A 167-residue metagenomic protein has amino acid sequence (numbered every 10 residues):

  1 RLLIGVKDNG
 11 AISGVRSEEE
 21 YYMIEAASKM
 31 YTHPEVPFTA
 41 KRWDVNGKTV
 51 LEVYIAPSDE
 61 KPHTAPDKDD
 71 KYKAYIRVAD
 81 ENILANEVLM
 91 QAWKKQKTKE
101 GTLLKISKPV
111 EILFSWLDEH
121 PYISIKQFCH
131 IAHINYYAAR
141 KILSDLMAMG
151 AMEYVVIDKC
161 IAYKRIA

Functional and structural regions predicted by a protein language model:
R1-A167: Conserved N-terminal catalytic/coupling substructures associated with nucleotide/phosphate chemistry
